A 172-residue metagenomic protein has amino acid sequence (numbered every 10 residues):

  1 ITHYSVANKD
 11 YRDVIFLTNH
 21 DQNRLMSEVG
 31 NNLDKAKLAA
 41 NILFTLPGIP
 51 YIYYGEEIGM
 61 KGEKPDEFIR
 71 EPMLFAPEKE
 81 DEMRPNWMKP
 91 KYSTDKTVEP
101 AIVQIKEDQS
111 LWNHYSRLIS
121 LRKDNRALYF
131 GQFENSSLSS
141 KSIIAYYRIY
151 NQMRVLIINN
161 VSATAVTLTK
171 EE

Functional and structural regions predicted by a protein language model:
I1-H20: Aromatic-lined glycan-binding groove of carbohydrate-active enzymes
A7-D10, R24, G30-V155, V161-V166: Loop/helix patches that line or flank the sugar-binding groove of alpha-linked glycan CAZymes
N19, N159-N160: Asparagine-centered polar/low-complexity signal
T167-E171: Short, surface-exposed beta-strand/strand-loop-strand elements in extracellular ectodomains
